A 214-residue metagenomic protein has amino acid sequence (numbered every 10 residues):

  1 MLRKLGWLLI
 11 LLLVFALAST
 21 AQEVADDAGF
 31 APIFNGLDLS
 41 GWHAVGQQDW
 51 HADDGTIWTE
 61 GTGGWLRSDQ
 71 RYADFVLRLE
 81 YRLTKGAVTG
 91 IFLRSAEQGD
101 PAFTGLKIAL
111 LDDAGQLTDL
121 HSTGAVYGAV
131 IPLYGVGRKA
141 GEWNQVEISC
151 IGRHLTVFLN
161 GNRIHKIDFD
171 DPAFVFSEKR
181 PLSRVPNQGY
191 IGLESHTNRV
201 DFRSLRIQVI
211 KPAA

Functional and structural regions predicted by a protein language model:
M1-K4: Positively charged n-region of N-terminal signal peptides that target proteins for export
G6-W7, L110: Intrinsically disordered, low-complexity segments enriched in glycine/proline and serine/threonine
W7-A16: Bacterial N-terminal signal peptides
S19-A214: Carbohydrate-interacting regions of secretory-pathway proteins
